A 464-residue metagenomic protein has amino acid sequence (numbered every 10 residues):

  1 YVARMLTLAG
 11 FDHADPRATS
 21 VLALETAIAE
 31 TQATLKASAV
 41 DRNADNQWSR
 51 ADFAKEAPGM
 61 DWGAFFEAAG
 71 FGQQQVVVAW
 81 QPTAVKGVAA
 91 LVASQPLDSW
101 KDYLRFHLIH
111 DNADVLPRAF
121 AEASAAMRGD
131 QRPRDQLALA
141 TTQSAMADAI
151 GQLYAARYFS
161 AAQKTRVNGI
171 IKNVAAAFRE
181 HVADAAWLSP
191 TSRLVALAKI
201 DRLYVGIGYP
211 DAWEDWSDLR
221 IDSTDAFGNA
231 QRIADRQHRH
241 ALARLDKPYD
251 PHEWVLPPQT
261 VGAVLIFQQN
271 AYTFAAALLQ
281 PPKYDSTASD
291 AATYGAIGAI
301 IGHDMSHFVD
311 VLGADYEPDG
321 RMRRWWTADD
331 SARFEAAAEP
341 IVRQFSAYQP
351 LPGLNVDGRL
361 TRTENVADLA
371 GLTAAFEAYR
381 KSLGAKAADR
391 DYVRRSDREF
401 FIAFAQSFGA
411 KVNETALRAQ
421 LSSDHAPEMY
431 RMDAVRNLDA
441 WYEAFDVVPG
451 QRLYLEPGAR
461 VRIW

Functional and structural regions predicted by a protein language model:
V2-N173: Noncatalytic, helix-rich "gating/capping" subdomain that lines the substrate-entry/channel surface of large enzyme
A27, E56-G59, A68, V78 (+5 more regions): Intrinsically disordered, low-complexity linker/terminal regions across diverse proteins
